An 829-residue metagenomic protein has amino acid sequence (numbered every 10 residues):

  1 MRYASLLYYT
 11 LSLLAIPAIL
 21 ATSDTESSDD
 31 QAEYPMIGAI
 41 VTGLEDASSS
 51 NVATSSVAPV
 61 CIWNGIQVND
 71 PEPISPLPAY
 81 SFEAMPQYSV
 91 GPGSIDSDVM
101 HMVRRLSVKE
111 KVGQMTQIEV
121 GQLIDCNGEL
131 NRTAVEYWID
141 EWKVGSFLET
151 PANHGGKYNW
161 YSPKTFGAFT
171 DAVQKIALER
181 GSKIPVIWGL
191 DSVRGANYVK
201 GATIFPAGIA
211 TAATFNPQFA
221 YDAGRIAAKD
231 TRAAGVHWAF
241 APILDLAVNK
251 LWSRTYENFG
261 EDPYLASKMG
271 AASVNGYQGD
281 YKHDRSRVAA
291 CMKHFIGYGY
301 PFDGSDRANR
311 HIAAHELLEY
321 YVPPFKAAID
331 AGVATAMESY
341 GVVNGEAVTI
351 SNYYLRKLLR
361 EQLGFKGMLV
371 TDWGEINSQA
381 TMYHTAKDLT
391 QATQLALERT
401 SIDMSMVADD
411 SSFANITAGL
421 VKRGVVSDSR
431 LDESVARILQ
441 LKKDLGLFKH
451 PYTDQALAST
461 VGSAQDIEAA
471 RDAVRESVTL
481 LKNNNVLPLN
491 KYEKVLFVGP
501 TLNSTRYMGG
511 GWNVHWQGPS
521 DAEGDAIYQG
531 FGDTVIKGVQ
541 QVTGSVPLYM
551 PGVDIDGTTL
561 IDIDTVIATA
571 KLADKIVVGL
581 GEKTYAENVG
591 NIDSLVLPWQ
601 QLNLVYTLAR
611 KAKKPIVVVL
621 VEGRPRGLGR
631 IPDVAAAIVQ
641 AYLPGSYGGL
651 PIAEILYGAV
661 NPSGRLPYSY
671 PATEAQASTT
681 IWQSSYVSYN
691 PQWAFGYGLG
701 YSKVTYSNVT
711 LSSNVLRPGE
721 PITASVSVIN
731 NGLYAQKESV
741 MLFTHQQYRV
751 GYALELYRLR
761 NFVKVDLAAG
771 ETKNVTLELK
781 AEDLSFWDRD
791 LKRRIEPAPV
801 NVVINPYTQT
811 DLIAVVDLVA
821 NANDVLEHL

Functional and structural regions predicted by a protein language model:
M1-T22: Fungal secretory targeting signals
L20-W787, E796-T808, L826-L829: Glycoside hydrolase catalytic-domain context in secreted enzymes
T810-H828: Short beta-strand elements
